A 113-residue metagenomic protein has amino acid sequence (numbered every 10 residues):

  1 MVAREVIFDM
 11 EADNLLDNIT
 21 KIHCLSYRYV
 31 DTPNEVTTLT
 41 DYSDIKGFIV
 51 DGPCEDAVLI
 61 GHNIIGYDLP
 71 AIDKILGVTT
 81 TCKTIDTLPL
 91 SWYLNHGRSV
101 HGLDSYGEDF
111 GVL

Functional and structural regions predicted by a protein language model:
V2-F8, L16-D17, I22-L113: Conserved DEDDh/DEDDy metal-dependent 3′-5′ exonuclease domain
D13: Conserved Rossmann-like nucleotide-cofactor binding loop
